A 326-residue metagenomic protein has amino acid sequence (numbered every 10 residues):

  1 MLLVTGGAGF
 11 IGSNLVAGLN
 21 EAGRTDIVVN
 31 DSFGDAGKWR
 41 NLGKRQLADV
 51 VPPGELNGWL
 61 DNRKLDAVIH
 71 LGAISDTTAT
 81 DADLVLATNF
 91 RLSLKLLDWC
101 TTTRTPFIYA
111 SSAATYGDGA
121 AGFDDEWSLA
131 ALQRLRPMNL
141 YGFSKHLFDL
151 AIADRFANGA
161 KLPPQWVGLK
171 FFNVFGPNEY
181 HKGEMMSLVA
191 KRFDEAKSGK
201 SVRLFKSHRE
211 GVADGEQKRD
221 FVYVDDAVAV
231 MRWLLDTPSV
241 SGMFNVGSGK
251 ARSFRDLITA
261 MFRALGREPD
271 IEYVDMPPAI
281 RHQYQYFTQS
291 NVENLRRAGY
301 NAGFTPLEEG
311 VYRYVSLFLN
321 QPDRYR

Functional and structural regions predicted by a protein language model:
M1-A67: N-terminal Rossmann/SDR dinucleotide-binding element
A22, P306-R326: Amphipathic terminal alpha-helices
K44, P53-T88, G117: NAD(P)H-binding glycine-rich loop region in Rossmannoid oxidoreductase-like domains and their noncatalytic homologs
A87, R91-K95, T102, T115-G168 (+3 more regions): Catalytic helix-loop patch of NAD(P)-dependent Rossmann-fold dehydrogenases
H146, L162, V174-A190, R209 (+6 more regions): Glycine/proline-rich active-site loop of Rossmann-fold NAD(P)-dependent oxidoreductases
S207-R209, D214, M243-F244, I258 (+1 more regions): C-terminal "lid/loop" region of Rossmann-like NAD(P)-dependent oxidoreductases
V224, P278-N301: Conserved C-terminal active-site "lid" loop/helix of NAD(P)H-dependent oxidoreductases that clamps the redox cofactor
A227, M231, V246, L257 (+2 more regions): Non-catalytic, hydrophobic alpha-helical segments
